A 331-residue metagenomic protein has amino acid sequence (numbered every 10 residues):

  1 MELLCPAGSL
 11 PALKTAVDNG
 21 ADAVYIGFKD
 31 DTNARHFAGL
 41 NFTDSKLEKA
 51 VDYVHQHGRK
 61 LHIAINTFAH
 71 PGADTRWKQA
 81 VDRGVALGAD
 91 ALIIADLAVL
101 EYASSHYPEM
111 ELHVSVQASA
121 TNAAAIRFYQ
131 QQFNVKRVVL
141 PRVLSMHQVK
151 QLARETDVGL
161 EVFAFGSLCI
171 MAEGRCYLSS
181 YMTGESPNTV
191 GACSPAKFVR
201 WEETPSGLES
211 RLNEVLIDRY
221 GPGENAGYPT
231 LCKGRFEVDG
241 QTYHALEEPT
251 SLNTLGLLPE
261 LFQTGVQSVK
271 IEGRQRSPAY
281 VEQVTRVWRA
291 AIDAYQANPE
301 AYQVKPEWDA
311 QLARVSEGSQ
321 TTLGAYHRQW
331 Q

Functional and structural regions predicted by a protein language model:
M1-A120, V139, V143, H147-S268 (+1 more regions): Active-site pocket-lining/capping segments in soluble small-molecule metabolic enzymes
N122-A124: Conserved nucleotide-cofactor-binding alpha/beta core module
